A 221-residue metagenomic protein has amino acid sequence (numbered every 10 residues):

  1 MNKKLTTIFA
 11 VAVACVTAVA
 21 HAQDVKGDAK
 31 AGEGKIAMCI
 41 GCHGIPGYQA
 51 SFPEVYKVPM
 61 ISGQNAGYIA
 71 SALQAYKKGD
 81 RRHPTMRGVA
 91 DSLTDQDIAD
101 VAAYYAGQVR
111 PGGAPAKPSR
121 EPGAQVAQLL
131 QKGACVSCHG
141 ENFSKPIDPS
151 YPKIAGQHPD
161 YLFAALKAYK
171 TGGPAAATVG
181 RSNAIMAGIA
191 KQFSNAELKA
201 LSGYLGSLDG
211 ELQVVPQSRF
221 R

Functional and structural regions predicted by a protein language model:
M1-F9: Bacterial N-terminal signal peptides that target proteins for export
I8-V16: Bacterial N-terminal signal peptides
A18-A22: Sec/Tat signal peptide C-region and signal peptidase I cleavage site
Q23, I45, V89, E141 (+3 more regions): Residue-level hotspots at or immediately adjacent to binding/recognition sites across diverse folds
Q23-V25, A106-A116, A155: His/Cys-centered metal/cofactor-coordination and adjacent catalytic loops
D24-Q49, K117-F143, H158, Q217-R221: Sequence/structural segment immediately N-terminal to covalent heme-attachment motifs in c-type and related
A29, E33, G47-Y76, R87-S92 (+3 more regions): Gly/Gly-Pro-rich "capping" loops immediately C-terminal to redox-active cysteine motifs in periplasmic/lumenal
D91-A114, D160, G188-Q217: C-terminal capping alpha-helices of c-type cytochrome domains
